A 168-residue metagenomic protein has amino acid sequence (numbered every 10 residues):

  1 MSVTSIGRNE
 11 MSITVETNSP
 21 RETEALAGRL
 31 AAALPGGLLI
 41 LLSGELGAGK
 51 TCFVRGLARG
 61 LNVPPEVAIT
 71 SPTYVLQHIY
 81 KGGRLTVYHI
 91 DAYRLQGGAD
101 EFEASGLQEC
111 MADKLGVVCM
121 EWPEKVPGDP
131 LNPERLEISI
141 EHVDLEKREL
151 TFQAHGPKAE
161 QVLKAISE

Functional and structural regions predicted by a protein language model:
S2-I13, G97-E168: Short phosphate-coordinating micro-motif centered on Lys-Gly-acidic
V3-R29: N-terminal pre-Walker A segment at the start of P-loop NTPase domains
L30-G37: Phosphate-binding P-loop
I40-L42: Hydrophobic anchor at the beta1->P-loop junction of P-loop NTPases
E45: P-loop (Walker A) phosphate-binding loop of NTP-binding proteins
K50: Conserved lysine of the Walker
R59-A68: Post-Walker A helix-loop "phosphate-sensing" segment adjacent to the P-loop in P-loop NTPases
I69-H89: AAA+/P-loop NTPase substrate/partner-engagement loops
